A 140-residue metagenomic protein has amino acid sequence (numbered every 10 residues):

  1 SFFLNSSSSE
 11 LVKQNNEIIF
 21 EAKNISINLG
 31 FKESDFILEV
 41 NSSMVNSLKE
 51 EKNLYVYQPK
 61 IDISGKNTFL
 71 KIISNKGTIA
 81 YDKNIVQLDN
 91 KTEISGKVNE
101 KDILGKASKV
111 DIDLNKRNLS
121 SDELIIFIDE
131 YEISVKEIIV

Functional and structural regions predicted by a protein language model:
S1-V140: N-terminal amphipathic/hydrophobic interface segments
